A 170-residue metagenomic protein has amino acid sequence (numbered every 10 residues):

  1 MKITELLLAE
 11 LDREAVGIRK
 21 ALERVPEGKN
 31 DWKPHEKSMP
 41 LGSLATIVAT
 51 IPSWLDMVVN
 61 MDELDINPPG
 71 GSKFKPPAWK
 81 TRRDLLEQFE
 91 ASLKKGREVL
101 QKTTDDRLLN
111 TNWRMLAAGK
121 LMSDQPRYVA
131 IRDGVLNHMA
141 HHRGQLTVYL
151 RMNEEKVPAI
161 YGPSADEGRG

Functional and structural regions predicted by a protein language model:
M1-A9: Short, charged, low-complexity loops and linkers
I3-T4, V25, K80-R82, A130-D133: A short, structure-level motif marking secondary-structure boundaries and short turns
L8-L22, K29-K73, M115-G170: Short, contiguous alpha-helical
V25-G28, Q101: Short, solvent-exposed, charged loop/turn and helix-capping segments that join or cap alpha-helices on peripheral
G28-K29, D106: Secondary-structure boundary/capping positions in well-ordered alpha/beta enzyme cores
M57, L64-T103: Helix-adjacent hinge/juxtasegments
E98-D106, V148, M152-E155: Alpha-helix capping at helix-to-loop junctions
K102-G119: Acidic catalytic patch
